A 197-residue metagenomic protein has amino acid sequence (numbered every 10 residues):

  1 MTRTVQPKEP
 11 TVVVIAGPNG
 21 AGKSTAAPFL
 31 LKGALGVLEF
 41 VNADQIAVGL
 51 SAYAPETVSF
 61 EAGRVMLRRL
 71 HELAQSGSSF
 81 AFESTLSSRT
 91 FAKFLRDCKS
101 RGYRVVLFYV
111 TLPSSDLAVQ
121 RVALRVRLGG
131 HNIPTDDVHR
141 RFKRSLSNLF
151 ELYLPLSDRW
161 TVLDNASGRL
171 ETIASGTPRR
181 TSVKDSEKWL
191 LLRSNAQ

Functional and structural regions predicted by a protein language model:
T2-P10, L73-A74: Phosphate-binding P-loop
V14-G17: The Walker A (P-loop) glycine that initiates the GxxxxGKT/S ATP-binding motif of P-loop NTPases
G20: Walker A (P-loop) phosphate-binding loop of P-loop NTPases
K23: Conserved lysine of the Walker
A27-S78: Conserved substrate/cofactor phosphate-moiety recognition/catalytic segment in nucleotide-dependent phosphotransferases
V58-L112, S145, L149, Y153 (+1 more regions): Glycine-rich phosphate-binding loop used to anchor ATP phosphates in small-molecule kinases, encompassing both
Y103-L152: A glycine- and Lys/Arg-enriched "phosphate-lid" helix/loop adjacent to the NTP-binding pocket of small-molecule kinases
E151-Q197: NTP-dependent small-molecule kinase module
